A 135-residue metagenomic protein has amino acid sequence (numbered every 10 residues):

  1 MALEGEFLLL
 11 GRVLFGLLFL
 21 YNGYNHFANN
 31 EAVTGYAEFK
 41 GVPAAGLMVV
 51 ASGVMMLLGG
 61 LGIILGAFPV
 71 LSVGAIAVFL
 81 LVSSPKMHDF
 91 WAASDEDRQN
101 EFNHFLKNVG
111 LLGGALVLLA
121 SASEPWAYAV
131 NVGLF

Functional and structural regions predicted by a protein language model:
M1-A32, E38-F39, P43-V54, L58 (+1 more regions): Extended, low-polarity transmembrane helix blocks
